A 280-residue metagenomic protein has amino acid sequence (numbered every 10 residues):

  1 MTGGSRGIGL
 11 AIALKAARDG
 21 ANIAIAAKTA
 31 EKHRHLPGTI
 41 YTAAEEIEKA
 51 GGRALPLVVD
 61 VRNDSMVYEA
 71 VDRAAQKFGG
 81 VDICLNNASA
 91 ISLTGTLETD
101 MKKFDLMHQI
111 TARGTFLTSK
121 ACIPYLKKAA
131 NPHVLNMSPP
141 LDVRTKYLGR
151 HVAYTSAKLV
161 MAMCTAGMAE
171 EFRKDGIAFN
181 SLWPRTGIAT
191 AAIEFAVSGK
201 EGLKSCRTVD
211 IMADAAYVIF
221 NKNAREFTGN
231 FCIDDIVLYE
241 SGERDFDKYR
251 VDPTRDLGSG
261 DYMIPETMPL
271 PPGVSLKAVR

Functional and structural regions predicted by a protein language model:
M1-A26: Canonical Rossmann dinucleotide-binding motif of NAD(H)/NADP(H)-dependent dehydrogenases/reductases, specifically
D19, A166-I177, N223-R225: Active-site-adjacent segment of SDR/Rossmann-fold oxidoreductases
P37-T39, Y68, Q76, A90-D105 (+4 more regions): Conserved mid-core segment of classical short-chain dehydrogenase/reductases
G51-R53, G80-V81, R113, L126-P140 (+2 more regions): Active-site loop of short-chain dehydrogenase/reductase
D72, Q76, L93, M101 (+4 more regions): Amphipathic alpha-helical dimer-interface segment in Rossmann-like NAD(P)H-dependent oxidoreductases
D82, A90, L97-L117, L135 (+2 more regions): Catalytic Tyr-X3-Lys loop
K127-K128, P132-K174, W183-I188, S198: Catalytic loop of short-chain dehydrogenase/reductase
S181-L182, K200-R280: C-terminal helical subdomain
